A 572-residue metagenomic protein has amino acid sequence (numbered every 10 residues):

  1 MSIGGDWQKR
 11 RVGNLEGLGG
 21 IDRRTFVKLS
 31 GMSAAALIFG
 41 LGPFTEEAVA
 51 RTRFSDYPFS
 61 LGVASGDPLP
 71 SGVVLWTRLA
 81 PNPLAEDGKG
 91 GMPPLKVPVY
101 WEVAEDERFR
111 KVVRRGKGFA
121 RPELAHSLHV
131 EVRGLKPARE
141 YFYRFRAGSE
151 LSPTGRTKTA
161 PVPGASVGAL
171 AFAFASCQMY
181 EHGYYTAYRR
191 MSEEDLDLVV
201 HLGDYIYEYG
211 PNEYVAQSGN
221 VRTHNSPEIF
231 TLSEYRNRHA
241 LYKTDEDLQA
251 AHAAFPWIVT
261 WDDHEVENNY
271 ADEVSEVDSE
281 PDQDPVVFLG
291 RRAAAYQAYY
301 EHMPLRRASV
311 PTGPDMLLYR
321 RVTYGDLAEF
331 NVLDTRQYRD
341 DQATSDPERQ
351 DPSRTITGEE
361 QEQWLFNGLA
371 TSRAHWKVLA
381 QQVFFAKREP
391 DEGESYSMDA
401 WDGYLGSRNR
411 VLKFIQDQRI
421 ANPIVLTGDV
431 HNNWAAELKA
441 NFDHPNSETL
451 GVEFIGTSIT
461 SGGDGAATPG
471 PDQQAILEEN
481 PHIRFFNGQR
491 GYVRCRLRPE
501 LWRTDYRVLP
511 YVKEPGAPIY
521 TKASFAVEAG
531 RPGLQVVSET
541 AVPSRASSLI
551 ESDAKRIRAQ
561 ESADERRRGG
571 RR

Functional and structural regions predicted by a protein language model:
S2-R572: Metal-dependent phosphoester/phosphodiester hydrolase catalytic core
